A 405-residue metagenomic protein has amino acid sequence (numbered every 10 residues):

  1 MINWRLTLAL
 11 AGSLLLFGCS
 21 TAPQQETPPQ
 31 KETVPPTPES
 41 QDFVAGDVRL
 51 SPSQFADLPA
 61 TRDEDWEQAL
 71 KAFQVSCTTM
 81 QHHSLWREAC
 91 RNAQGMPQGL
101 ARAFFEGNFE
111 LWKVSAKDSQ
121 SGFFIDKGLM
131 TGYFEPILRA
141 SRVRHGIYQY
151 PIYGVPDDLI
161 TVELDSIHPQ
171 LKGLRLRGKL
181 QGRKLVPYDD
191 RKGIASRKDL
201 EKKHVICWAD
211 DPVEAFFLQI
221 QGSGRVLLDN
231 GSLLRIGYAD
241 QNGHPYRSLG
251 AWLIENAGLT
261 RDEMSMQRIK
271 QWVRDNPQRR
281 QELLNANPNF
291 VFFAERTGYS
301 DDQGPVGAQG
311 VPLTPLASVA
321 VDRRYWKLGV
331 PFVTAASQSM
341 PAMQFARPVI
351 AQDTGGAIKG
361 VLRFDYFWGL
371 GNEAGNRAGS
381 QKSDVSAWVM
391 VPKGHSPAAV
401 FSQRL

Functional and structural regions predicted by a protein language model:
M1, T21-P28: N-terminal "leader" segments that precede or initiate the main folded domain
M1-L8: Bacterial N-terminal signal peptides that target proteins for export
A9, F43, V48, I125-K127 (+8 more regions): A generic structural signal for short, non-catalytic loop/turn and secondary-structure boundary residues
G12-S13, H83, Q344: Residue-level signal for mature regions of secreted extracellular proteins and peptides
L16-G18: C-terminal motif of bacterial Sec signal peptides marking the signal peptidase cleavage site
S20-A22, S51, R62-E64, Q68-A69 (+2 more regions): C-terminal soluble interaction/assembly domains
Q25-P52: Post-signal peptide N-terminal segment of mature Sec-exported envelope proteins
R49-T297: Secretory/export targeting leaders with adjacent low-complexity proregions
